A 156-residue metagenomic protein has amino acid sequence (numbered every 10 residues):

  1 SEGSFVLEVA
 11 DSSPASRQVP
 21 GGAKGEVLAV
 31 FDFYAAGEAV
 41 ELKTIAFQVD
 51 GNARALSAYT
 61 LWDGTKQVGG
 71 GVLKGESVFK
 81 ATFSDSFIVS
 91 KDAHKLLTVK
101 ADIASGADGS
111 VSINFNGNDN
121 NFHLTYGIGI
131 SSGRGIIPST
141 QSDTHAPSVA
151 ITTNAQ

Functional and structural regions predicted by a protein language model:
S1-Q156: Exposed, polar/acidic Ser/Thr-rich sequence context and nearby capping/turn residues that mark flexible linkers
